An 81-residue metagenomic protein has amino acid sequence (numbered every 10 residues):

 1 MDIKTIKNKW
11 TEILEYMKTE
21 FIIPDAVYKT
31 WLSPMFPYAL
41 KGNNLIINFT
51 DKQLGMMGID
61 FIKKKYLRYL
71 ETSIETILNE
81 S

Functional and structural regions predicted by a protein language model:
M1-S81: Polybasic interaction patches
